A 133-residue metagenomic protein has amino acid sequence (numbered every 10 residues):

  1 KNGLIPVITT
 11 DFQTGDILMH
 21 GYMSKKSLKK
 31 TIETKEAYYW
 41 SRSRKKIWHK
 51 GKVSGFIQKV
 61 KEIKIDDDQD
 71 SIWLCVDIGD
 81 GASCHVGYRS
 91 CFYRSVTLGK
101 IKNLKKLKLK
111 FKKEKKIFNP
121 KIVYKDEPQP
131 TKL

Functional and structural regions predicted by a protein language model:
K1-L133: Flexible "arm" and connector segments at domain edges
